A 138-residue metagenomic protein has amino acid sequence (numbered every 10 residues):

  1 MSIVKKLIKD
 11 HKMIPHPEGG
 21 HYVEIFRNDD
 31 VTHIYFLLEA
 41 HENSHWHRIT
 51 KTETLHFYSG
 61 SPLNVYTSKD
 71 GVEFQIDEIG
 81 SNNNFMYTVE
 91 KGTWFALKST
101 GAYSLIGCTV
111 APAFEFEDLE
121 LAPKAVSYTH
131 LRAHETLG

Functional and structural regions predicted by a protein language model:
S2-I14: Short acidic, Pro/Gly- and aromatic-enriched capping/linker segments at domain boundaries
G20-A40: A short glycine-rich, His/Asp/Glu-containing loop-to-beta-strand
I25-F26, S44-I49, Y66, D77 (+1 more regions): Short histidine-centered beta-strand/loop micro-motifs that create catalytic or ligand/metal-coordination sites
A40-H41, T50-K69: Glycine- and acidic-residue-biased ligand/ion/polar-headgroup-sensing regions
V65, E73-N83: Portal/gating segments that form or line small-molecule/metal binding sites
N82-T100: Conserved metal-binding segment of the jelly-roll/cupin
A102-D118: A short hydrophobic beta-strand segment most commonly corresponding to one strand of the jelly-roll/cupin
T129-T136: Conserved small/polar residues in nucleotide/adenosyl-binding loops
